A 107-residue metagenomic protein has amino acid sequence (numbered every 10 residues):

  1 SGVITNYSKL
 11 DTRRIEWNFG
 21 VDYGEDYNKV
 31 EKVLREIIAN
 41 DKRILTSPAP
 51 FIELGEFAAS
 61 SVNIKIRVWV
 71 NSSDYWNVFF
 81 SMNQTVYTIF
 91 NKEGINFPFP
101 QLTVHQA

Functional and structural regions predicted by a protein language model:
S1-T46: Soluble accessory domains appended to multi-pass membrane transport proteins
Y7-R14, A59-N63, R67: Short, flexible turn/loop "capping" segments at secondary-structure junctions
E16-G20, F51, N63-R67, T103: Short aromatic/hydrophobic contact patches that present stacked aromatics for nucleic-acid/ligand binding
F19-Y27, E56-S60, V68-D74: Structural beta->alpha junctions
Y27-K32, S73-S81: Solvent-exposed, non-transmembrane alpha-helical starts
V30, L34, I66, V86 (+1 more regions): Residue-level signature of catalytic and energy-coupling elements of molecular machines, predominantly ATP/GTP-dependent
K42-E53, E93-H105: Short beta-strand elements
S81-E93: Short, non-transmembrane amphipathic alpha-helical segments
